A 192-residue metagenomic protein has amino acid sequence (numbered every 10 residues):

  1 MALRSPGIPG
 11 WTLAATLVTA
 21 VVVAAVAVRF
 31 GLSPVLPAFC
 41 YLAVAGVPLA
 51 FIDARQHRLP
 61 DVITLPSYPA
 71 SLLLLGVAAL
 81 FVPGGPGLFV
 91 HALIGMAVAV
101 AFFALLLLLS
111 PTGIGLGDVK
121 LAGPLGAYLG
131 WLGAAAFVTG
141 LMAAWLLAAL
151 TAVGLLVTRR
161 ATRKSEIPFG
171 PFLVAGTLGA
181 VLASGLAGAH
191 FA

Functional and structural regions predicted by a protein language model:
M1-A192: A membrane-topology feature that recognizes alpha-helical transmembrane segments and their immediate juxtamembrane
